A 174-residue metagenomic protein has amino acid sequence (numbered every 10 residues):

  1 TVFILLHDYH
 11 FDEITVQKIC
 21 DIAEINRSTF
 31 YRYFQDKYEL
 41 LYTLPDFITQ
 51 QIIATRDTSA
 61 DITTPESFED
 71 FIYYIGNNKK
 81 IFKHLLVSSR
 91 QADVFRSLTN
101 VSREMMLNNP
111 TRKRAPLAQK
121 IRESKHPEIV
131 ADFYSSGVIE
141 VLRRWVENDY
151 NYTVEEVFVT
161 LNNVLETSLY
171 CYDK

Functional and structural regions predicted by a protein language model:
F3, H7, D12-V16, D21-E24 (+3 more regions): An amphipathic alpha-helix adjacent to DNA-recognition modules
I4, T43, F47, N100 (+6 more regions): Short, residue-level hotspots on alpha-helical faces of the histone-fold and other alpha-helical interaction modules
D8-Y9, I121-K125: Cytosolic nucleotide-binding catalytic cores of signal-transduction proteins
V16, Y38, D46, D61 (+4 more regions): Short, structured helix-loop boundary elements
I19-L41, Y74-L85, S89-M105, V159-S168: Basic/polar phosphate-binding segments, predominantly the helix-turn-helix DNA-binding elements of transcriptional
F47-T55, N78, F82, M105-K113 (+2 more regions): A short secondary-structure junction motif
Q91-A118, K125-E140, Y170: Amphipathic alpha-helical packing segments from all-alpha helical-bundle domains
E128, S136, R144-K174: C-terminal peripheral helix-coil segments that are non-catalytic and often amphipathic
